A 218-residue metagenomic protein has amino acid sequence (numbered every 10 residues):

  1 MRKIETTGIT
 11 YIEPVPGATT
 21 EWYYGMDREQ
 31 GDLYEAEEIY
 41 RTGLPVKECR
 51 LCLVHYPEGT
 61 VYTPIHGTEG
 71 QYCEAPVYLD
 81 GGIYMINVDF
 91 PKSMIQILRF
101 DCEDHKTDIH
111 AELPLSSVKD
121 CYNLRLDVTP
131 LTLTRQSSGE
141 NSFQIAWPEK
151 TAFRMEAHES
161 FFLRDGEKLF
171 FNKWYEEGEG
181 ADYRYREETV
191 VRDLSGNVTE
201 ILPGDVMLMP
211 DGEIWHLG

Functional and structural regions predicted by a protein language model:
M1-P14, Y34-G67, F90-K119, P130-F161 (+1 more regions): Surface-exposed loop/turn elements that mediate protein-protein interactions on large endomembrane-trafficking
I12-L33: N-terminal "first-domain core" detector
V15-P16, V77, R125, F162-L163: Conserved beta-strand position repeated across blades of beta-propeller domains
T19-W22, E37, D80-G81, D127-L131 (+3 more regions): Short coil/turn segments that connect the beta-strands within blades of beta-propeller domains
Y23-G25, Y84-N87, T132-R135, F170-K173 (+1 more regions): Residue position within the beta-strands of beta-propeller blades
E69-Q71: Long amphipathic N-terminal alpha/beta scaffold segment
C73-P76, C121: Beta-rich, blade/repeat-based domains predominating in secreted/periplasmic proteins but also intracellular
Y78-D80, K92: Short connector loops at helix/strand junctions that flank enzyme active sites, especially segments positioning acidic
